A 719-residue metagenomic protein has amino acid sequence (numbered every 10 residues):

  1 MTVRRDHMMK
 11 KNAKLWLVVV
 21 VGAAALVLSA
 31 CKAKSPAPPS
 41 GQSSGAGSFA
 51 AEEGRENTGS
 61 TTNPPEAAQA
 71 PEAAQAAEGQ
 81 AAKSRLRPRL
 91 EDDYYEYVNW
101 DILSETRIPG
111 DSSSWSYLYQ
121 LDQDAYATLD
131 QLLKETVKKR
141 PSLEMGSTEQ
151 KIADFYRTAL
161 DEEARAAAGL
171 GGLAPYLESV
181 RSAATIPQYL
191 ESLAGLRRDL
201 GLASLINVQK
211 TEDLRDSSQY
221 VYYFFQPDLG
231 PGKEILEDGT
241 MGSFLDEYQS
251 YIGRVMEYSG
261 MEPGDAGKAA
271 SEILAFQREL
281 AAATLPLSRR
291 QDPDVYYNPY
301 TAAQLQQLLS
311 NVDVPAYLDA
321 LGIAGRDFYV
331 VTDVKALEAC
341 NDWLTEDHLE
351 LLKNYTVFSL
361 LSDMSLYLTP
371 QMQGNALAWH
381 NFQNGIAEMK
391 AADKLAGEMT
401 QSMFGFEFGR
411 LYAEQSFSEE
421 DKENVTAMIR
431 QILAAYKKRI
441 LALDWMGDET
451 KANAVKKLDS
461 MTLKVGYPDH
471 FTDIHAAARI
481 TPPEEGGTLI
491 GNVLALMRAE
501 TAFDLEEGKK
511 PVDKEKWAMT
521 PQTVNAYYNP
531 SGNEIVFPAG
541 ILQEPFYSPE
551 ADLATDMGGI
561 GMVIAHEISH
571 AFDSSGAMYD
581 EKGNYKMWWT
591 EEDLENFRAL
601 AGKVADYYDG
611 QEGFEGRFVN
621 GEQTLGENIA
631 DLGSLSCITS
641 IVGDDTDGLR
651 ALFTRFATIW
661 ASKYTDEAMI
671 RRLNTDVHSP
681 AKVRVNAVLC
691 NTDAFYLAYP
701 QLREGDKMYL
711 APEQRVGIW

Functional and structural regions predicted by a protein language model:
H7-L17: Bacterial N-terminal signal peptides that target proteins for export
V27-A30: C-terminal motif of bacterial Sec signal peptides marking the signal peptidase cleavage site
K32-P64: Short, low-complexity, disordered segments immediately C-terminal to signal peptides in bacterial exported proteins
Q80-S84, W115-S116, S179-V180, G232-M241 (+8 more regions): Second-shell loop/turn segments in exported
R89-D93, Y97-L160: Active-site-surrounding "flap" and adjacent substrate/cofactor-binding loops of secreted or lumenal enzymes, prototyped
Y95-L103, D130, K134-K138, D161 (+17 more regions): Sec-exported extracytoplasmic/periplasmic mature domains
K134-A427, Q431: Noncatalytic, helix-rich "gating/capping" subdomain that lines the substrate-entry/channel surface of large enzyme
Q150, Q188, A194-R198, T426-G561 (+1 more regions): Zinc-dependent metallohydrolase catalytic domains
